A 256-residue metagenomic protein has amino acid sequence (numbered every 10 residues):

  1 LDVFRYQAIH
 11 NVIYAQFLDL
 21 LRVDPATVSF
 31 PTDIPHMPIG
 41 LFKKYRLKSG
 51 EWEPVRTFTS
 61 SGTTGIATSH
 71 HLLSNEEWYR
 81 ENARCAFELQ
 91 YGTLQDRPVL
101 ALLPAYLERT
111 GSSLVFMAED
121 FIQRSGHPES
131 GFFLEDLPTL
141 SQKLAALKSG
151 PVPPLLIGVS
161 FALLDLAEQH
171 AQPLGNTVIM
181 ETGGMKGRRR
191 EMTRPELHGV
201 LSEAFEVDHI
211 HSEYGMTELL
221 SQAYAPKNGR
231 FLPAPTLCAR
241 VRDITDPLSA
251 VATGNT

Functional and structural regions predicted by a protein language model:
L1-Y6, H10-I13, D96-P98, A105 (+2 more regions): Active-site glycine/GP-rich loop and adjacent strand/helix microenvironment that borders small-molecule binding pockets
I9-T59, A67-L72, N82-Q95: Active-site diphosphate/adenylate-binding microenvironment
P38-E51, E76, D136-L137, R189 (+1 more regions): Solvent-exposed, flexible loop/coil residues
G62: N-terminal nucleotide-binding beta1-loop-alpha1 segment
L73-G111, F116-G126: Long, hydrophobic, well-ordered secondary-structure blocks that form the structural core and pocket-lining surfaces
